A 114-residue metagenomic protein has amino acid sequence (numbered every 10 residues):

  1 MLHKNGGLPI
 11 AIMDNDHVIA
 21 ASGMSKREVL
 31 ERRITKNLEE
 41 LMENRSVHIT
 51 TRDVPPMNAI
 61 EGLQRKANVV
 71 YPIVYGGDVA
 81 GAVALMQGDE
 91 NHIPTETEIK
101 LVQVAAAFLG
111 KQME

Functional and structural regions predicted by a protein language model:
M1-G62: Structured interaction and signal-relay segments at domain junctions
M1-N5, R33-E39, H48, A82 (+1 more regions): Juxtadomain coupling helices with adjacent low-complexity linkers
E61-R65, P94-T97: Short amphipathic alpha-helical interaction segments
G62-V74: A short beta-strand signature within small-molecule sensing/ligand-binding domains used in signal transduction
I73-V83: Short hydrophobic/glycine-rich mini-motifs in sensory/regulatory modules that couple input to downstream signaling
